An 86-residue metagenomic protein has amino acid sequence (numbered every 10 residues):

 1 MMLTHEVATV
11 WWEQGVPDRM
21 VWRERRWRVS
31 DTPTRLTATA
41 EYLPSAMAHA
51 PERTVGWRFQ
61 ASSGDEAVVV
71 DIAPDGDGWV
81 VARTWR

Functional and structural regions predicted by a protein language model:
M1-R86: N- and C-terminal low-complexity/disordered segments
